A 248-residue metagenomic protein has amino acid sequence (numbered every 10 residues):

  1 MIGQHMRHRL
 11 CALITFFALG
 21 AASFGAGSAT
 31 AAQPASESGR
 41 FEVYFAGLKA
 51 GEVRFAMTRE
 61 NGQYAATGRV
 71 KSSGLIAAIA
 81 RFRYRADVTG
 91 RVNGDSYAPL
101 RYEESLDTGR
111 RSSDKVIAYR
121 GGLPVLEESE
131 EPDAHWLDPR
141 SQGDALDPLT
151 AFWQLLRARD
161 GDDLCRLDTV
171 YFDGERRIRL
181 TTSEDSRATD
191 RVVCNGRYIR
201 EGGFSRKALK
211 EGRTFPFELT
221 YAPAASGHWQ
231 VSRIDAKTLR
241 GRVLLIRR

Functional and structural regions predicted by a protein language model:
M1-H8: N-terminal secretory signal peptides that target proteins for export/translocation
C11-G25: Bacterial N-terminal signal peptides
I14, A35, Q142-G143: Alpha-helical interaction segments
G25-A31: Sec/Tat signal peptide C-region and signal peptidase I cleavage site
A31-G121, R157-R248: Acidic, serine/threonine-rich low-complexity disordered tracts
S112-L156: Hydrophobic, well-structured mid-protein blocks that either form specific transmembrane helices
